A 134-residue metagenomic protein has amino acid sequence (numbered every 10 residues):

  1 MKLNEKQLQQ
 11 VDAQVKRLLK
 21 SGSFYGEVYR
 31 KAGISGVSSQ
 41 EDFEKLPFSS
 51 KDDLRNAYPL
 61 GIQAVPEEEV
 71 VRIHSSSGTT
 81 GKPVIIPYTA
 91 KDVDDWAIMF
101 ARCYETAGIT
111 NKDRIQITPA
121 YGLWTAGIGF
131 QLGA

Functional and structural regions predicted by a protein language model:
M1-S75, T80-I98, R102-T106, T110-K112: Nucleotide 5′-phosphate-binding alpha/beta core
E105-A134: Conserved AMP-binding loop of ANL adenylate-forming enzymes
